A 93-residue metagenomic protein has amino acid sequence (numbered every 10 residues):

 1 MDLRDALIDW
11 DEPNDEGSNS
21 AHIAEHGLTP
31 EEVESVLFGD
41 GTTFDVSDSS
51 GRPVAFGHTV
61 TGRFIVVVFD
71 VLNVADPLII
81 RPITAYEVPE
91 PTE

Functional and structural regions predicted by a protein language model:
M1-E93: Ribonuclease/tRNase effector modules and their secretory precursors
